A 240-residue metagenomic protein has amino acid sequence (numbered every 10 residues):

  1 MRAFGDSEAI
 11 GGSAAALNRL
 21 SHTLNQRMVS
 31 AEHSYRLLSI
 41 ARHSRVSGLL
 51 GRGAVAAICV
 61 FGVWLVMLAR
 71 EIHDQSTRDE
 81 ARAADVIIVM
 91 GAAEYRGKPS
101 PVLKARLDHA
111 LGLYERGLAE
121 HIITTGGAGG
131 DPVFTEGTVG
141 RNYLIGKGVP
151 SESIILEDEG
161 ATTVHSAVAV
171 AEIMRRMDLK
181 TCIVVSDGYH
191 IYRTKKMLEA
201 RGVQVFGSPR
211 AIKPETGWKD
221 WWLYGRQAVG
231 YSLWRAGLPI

Functional and structural regions predicted by a protein language model:
M1-D6, I10-V46: N-terminal Lys/Arg-rich, disordered targeting/topogenic segments
R2-A9, V46-L49, L103, D187 (+2 more regions): Generic alpha-helix initiation/capping and coil-helix boundary signal
A9, A15, Q26, S34 (+4 more regions): Enrichment for repetitive, rod-forming helical segments
I10, A16, H22-T23, G117 (+3 more regions): Hydrophobic alpha-helical elements and their junctions with loops/disorder across both membrane and soluble proteins
Y35-D79: N-terminal type II signal-anchor transmembrane helix that functions as the membrane-insertion/stop-transfer segment
L68-G225: A structural signal for short, hydrophobic/glycine-enriched beta-strand patches
D220-I240: A transmembrane-helix-recognition feature enriched in membrane-embedded lipid enzymes and envelope glyco-/phospholipid
